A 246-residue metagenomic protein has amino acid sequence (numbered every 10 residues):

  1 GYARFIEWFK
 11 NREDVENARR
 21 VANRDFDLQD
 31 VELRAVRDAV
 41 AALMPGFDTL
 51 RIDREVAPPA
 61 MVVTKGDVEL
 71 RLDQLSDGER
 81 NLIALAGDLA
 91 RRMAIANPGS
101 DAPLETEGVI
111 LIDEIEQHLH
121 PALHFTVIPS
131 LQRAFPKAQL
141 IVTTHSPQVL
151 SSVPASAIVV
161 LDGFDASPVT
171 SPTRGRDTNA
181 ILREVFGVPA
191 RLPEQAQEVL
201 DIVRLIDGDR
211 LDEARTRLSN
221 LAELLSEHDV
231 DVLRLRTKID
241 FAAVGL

Functional and structural regions predicted by a protein language model:
G1-L43, L182, Q197: Coupling/switch segment of ABC-type P-loop NTPase heads
L28-A35, N81, L123, E194 (+1 more regions): Soluble or luminal CAZymes and related metallo-dependent hydrolases
V31-V36, M44-G46, V62-D73: Accessory N-terminal region flanking or inserted into the helicase ATPase core in nucleic-acid motor proteins
D38-A42, R91, R133, E223: A generic structural signal for well-ordered alpha-helical segments enriched in polar/charged residues
P45-D48, P136, P154, S226: Proline-centered flexible-loop/turn and helix-kink motifs
F47-V62: Long, charged, glycine-rich C-terminal linkers/tails
P58-A190: Switch/communication elements of ASCE P-loop NTPase nucleotide-binding domains
A166, T170-L246: Acidic, Mg2+-coordinating catalytic modules of nucleic-acid enzymes
